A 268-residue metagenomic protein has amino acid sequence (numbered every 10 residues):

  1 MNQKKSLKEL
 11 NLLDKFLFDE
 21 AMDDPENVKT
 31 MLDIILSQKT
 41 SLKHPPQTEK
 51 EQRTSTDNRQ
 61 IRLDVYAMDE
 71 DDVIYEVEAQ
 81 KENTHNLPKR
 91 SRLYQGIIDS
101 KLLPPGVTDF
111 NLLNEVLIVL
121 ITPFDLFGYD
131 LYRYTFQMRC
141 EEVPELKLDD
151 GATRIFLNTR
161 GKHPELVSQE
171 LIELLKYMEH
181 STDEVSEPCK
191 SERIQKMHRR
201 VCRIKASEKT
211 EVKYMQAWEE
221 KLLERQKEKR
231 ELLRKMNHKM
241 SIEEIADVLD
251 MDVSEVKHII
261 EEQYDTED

Functional and structural regions predicted by a protein language model:
M1-K8, I35, Y66, E70 (+2 more regions): Short, charged alpha-helical interaction segments and adjacent helix-coil junctions
M1-T153, D268: Accessory alpha/beta interaction modules
K15, E26-K29, H85, V116 (+4 more regions): Non-catalytic, well-ordered alpha-helical scaffold segments
L103-T108, L126, H163, E184-P188 (+1 more regions): Short helix-to-loop capping/linker segments positioned immediately adjacent to catalytic or ligand/cofactor-binding
L120-P123, N158-T159, K205: Pocket-edge structural micro-motifs
D130-Y132, L166-E170: Short conserved micro-motifs at the rims of enzyme active sites and ligand-binding pockets
A152, N158, L166-V167: Intrinsically disordered, low-complexity linker/assembly segments
T159-R160, E179: A short beta-sheet element
